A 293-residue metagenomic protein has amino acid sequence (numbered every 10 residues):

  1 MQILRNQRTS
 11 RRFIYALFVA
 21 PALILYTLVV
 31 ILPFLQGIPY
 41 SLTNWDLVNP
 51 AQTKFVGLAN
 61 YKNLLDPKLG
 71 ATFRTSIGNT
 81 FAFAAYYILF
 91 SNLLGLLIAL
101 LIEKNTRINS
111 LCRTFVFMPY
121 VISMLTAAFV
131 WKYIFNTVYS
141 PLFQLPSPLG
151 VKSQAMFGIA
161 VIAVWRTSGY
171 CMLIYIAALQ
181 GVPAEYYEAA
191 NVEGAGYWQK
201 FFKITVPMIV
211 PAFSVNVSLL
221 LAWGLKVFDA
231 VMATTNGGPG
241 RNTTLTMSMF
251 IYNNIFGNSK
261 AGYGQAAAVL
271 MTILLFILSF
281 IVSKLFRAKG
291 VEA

Functional and structural regions predicted by a protein language model:
I3-A293: A structural signal for multi-pass alpha-helical bundles of membrane permease subunits that mediate small-molecule
